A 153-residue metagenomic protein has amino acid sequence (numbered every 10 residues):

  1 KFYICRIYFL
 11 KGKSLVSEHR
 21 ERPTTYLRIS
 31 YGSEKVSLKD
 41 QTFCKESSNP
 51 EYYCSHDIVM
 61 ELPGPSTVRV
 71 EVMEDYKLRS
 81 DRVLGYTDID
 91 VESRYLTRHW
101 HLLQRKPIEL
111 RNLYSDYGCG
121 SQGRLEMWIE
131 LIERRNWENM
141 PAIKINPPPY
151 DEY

Functional and structural regions predicted by a protein language model:
K1-Y3, S121: A short, polar/charged loop/turn motif at coil->beta-strand junctions and beta-hairpin connectors
F2, P63-T67: Extracellular Ig-like/FN3 beta-sandwich strand-entry sites
Y3-C5, Y153: Structural beta-strand segments of beta-rich domains
I7-F9: A short, amphipathic beta-strand motif
K11-K13, E21-Y26, S37-V59, R69-Y153: C2 and C2-like phospholipid-binding beta-sandwich domains
S30-E34: Short strand-coil-strand connectors
